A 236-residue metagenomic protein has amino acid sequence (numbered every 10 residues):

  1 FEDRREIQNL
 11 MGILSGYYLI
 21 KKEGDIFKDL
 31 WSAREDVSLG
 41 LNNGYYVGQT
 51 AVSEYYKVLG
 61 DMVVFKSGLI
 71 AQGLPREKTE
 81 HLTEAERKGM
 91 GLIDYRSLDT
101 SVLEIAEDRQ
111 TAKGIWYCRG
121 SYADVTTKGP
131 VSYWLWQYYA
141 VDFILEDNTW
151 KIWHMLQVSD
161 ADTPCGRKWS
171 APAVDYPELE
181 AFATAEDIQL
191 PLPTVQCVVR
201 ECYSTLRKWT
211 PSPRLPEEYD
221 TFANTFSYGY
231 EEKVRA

Functional and structural regions predicted by a protein language model:
F1-D25, D29-A33: Short, low-complexity N-terminal intrinsically disordered segments enriched in polar/charged residues
Y18, W31, C118-G120, L156-S159: Short beta-strand segments enriched in hydrophobic/aromatic residues within well-folded beta-rich domains
G24-G120: A solvent-exposed, acidic/Ser-Thr-rich amphipathic alpha-helical stretch
R87-M90, T127-S132, I144: Short aromatic-glycine motifs in intrinsically disordered, low-complexity regions
R96-L98, Y133-Y139: Short, surface-exposed coil-to-beta transition loops
T111-I115, W136-W169: Short beta-strand edge/turn micro-motifs at domain boundaries
G120-Y133, A161-T163: Short, cysteine-centered beta-strand-loop-beta hairpins and adjacent loop/turn segments enriched in charged/polar
S170-A236: A hydrophobic membrane-anchoring alpha-helix module
